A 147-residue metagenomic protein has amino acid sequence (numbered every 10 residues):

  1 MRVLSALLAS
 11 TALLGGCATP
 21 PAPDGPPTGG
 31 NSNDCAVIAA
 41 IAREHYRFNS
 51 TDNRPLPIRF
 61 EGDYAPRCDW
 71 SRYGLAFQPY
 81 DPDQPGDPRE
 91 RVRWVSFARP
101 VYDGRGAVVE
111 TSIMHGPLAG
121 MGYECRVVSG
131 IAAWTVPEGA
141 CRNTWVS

Functional and structural regions predicted by a protein language model:
M1-C17: Sec-dependent bacterial lipoprotein signal peptides
S5-L8, G86-R91, C125: Residue-level signal for the start and early helices of compact helical domains
C17-M121, A140-S147: Flexible low-complexity loop/turn motifs enriched in small/helix-breaking residues
E124-A133: Short beta-strand segments and strand-loop junctions that repeat across beta-rich extracellular domains
